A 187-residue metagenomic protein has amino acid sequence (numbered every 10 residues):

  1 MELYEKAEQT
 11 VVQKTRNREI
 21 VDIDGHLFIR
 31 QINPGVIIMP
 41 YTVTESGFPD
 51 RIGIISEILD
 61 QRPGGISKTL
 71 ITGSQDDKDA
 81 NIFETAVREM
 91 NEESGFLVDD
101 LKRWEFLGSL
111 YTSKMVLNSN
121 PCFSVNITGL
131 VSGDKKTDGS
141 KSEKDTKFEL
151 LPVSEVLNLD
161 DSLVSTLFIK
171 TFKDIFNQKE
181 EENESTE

Functional and structural regions predicted by a protein language model:
M1-Y4, P63-S67, I71-G73, N120-G129 (+1 more regions): Nudix hydrolase/Nudix homology domain
E2-E45: Acidic, metal-coordinating catalytic segment for phosphate/diphosphate chemistry, firing primarily on the Nudix
R18, P49, V98, D145-T146: A broad structural signal for short, well-ordered beta-strand segments within beta-sheet-rich domains
E19-D24, P34, L110-D134: Active-site-adjacent beta-strand/loop module that shapes the phosphate/pyrophosphate-binding cleft
V21, H26, V36, I52-G53 (+3 more regions): A broad, low-specificity signal marking well-ordered, structured residues that form hydrophobic/aromatic
R30-N33, I37-T42, G47-R88, S142: Conserved Nudix-box catalytic region and its N-terminal flanking loop in Nudix hydrolases and closely related
L70-S109, F123: The catalytic Nudix box helix
